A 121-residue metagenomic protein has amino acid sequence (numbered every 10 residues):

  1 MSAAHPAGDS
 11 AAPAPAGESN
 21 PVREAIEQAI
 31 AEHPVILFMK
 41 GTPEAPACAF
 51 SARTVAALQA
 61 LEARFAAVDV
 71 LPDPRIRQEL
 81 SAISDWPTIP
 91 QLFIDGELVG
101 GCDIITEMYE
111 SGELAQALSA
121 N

Functional and structural regions predicted by a protein language model:
M1-R64, L71, Q78-T88, I94 (+1 more regions): Non-globular targeting/processing and membrane-anchoring segments
V99-G100: Short hydrophobic beta-strand segments in globular cytosolic domains
